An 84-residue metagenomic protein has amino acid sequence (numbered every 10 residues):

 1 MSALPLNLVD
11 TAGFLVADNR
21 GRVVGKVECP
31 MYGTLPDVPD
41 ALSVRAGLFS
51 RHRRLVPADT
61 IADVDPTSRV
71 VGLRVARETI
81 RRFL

Functional and structural regions predicted by a protein language model:
M1-L84: Peripheral interaction segments used for macromolecular assembly
